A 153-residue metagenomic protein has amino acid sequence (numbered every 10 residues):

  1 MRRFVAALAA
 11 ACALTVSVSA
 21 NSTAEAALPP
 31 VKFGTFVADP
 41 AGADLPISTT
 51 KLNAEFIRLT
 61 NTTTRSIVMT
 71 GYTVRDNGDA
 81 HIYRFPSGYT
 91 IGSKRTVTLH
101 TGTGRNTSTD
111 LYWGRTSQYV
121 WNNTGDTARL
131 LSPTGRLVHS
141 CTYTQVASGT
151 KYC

Functional and structural regions predicted by a protein language model:
R2-A9, A20-T70, Y119-N123, S140 (+1 more regions): A structural motif detector for short, solvent-exposed N-terminal "entry" segments of globular domains
T62-R65, G102-N106, P133-L137: Acidic glycine-/aspartate-rich tracts in secreted/extracellular proteins
G71-D76: Short Gly/aromatic-enriched secondary-structure transition segments
N77-D79, G135: Change "in extracellular beta-sheet-rich domains … of secreted and cell-surface proteins" to "in beta-sheet-rich domains
A80-T116: Intrinsically disordered, low-complexity Pro/Gly/Ser/Thr-rich segments with frequent PxxP/GP/PP motifs and embedded
L111-S132: Short, surface-exposed ligand- or partner-binding patches at beta-edge/loop junctions that are enriched in aromatics
R129-T144: Short, exposed beta-strand-loop hairpins at the edges of beta-sheets in extracellular/periplasmic proteins
